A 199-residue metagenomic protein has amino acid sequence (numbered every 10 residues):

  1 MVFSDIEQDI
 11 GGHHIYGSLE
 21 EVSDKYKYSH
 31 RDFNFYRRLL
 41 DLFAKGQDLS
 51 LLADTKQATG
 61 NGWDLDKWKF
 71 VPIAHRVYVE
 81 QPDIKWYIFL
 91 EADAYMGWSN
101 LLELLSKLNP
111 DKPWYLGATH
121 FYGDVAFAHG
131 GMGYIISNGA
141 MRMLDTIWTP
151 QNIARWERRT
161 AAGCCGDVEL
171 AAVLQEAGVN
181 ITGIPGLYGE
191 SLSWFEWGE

Functional and structural regions predicted by a protein language model:
F3-I84: Active-site-proximal specificity loops/subdomain of glycosyltransferases
G60-N61, I153-A162: Active-site rim elements
V79-P82, G97-V125: Conserved donor-nucleotide/metal-binding helix-loop-beta segment in metal-dependent transferases, i.e., the alpha-helix
Y87: Short aromatic/hydrophobic "clamp" motif used to bind/position activated sugar donors
E91-A94: The conserved acidic donor/metal-binding loop of glycosyltransferases
W98, G130-Q151: Conserved nucleotide-sugar donor-binding and metal-coordinating catalytic region shared by glycosyltransferases
F121-I135, C164: A recurrent flexible, glycine/aromatic-enriched loop bordering the glycosyltransferase active site that acts as
A162-E199: C-terminal catalytic/acceptor-binding lobe
